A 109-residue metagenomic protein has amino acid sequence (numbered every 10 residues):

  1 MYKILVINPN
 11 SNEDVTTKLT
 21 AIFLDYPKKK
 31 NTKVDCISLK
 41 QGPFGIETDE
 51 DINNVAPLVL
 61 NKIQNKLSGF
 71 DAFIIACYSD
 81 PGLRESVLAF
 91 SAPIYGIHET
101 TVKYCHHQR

Functional and structural regions predicted by a protein language model:
M1-P57: N-terminal glycine-rich anion-binding loop in soluble enzyme alpha/beta folds
S11, S79, T101: A generic "binding-loop/recognition-motif" signal
I22-Y26, E85-F90: Alpha-helical structural signal in soluble globular domains
D35-I37, I74-I75, I94-I97: General beta-strand structural signal in soluble alpha/beta enzymes
V55-A89: Beta-alpha junction/loop-to-helix N-cap segments that form part of ligand/metal-binding clefts
K66-S68, H106-R109: Flexible, charged surface loops at secondary-structure boundaries
S86-Q108: Short, acidic/small-residue loops that bind anionic groups at enzyme active sites
